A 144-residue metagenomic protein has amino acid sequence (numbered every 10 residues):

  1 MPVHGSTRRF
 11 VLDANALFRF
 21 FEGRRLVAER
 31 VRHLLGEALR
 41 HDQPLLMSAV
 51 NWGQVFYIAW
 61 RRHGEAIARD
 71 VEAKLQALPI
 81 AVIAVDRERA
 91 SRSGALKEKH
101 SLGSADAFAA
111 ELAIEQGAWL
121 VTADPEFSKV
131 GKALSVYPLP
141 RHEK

Functional and structural regions predicted by a protein language model:
M1-M47, W60-A73, H142-K144: Short, well-structured N-terminal submotif of metal-dependent ribonuclease cores
M1-R9, A110-K144: Acidic, PIN/NYN-like endoribonuclease modules and their adjacent C-terminal/linker elements
L39, Q76, I114: Anion (oxyanion) recognition and catalysis
P44, A81, L134-S135: Conserved beta-strand segments of alpha/beta enzyme cores
A49-V50, D106, A123-P125: Short secondary-structure boundary segments
I58-R61, P79: Helix-loop "lid/cap" segments that line or gate small-molecule binding pockets
I80-V121: Active-site neighborhoods of divalent-metal-dependent phosphate/nucleic-acid chemistry enzymes
